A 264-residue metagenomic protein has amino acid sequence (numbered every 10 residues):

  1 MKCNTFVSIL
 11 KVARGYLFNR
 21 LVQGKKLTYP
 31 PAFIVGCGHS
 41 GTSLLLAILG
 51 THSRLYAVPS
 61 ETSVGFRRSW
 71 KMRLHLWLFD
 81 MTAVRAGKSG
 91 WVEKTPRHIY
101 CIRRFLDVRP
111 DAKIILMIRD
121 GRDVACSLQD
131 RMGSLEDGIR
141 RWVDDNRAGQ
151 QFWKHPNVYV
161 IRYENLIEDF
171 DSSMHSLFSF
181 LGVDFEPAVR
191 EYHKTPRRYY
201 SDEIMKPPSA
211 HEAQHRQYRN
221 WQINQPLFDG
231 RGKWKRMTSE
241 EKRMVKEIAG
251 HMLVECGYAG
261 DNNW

Functional and structural regions predicted by a protein language model:
M1-A32, Q150, V183-W264: PAPS-dependent sulfotransferases, especially Golgi type II membrane carbohydrate sulfotransferases
M1-A86, Y200: PAPS-dependent sulfotransferase catalytic core
L27, G38, W91-K94, H98 (+5 more regions): Aromatic-acidic/polar surface patches that form glycan- and anion
L46, F79, I102, M174 (+1 more regions): Generic structural marker for isolated residues within well-ordered, non-membrane alpha-helices of soluble domains
G65-R67, V124, T195: Generic structural signal for helix capping and beta-alpha/helix-loop junctions
H75, V124, W234: Short clusters of hydrophobic/aromatic residues that line enzyme substrate/ligand-binding pockets
R85-E191, R198-W221: PAPS-dependent sulfotransferase catalytic domain
